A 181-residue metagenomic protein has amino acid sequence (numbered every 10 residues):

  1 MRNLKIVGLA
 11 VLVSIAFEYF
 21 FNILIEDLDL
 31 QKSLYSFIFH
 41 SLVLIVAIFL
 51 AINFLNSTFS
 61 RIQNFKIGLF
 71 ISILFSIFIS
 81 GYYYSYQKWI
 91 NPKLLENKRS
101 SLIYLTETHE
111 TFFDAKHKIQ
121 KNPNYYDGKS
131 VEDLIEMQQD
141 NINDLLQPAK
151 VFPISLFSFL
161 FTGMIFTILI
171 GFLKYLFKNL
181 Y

Functional and structural regions predicted by a protein language model:
M1-T58: Transmembrane alpha-helical insertion/packing segments
L4-G8, I38, F65, L69 (+2 more regions): Hydrophobic alpha-helical transmembrane segments
V13-F21, V43, F75-Y83, T162 (+2 more regions): Alpha-helical transmembrane segments of multipass membrane proteins
F21-L34, N122-M137: Intrinsic-disorder signal
I52-Q87: Hydrophobic secretory-pathway targeting helix
N56, G163-Y181: Juxtamembrane interface at the cytosolic side of transmembrane helices
Y82-N122: Functional transmembrane-helix hotspots
D127-F161: Individual transmembrane alpha-helix segments
